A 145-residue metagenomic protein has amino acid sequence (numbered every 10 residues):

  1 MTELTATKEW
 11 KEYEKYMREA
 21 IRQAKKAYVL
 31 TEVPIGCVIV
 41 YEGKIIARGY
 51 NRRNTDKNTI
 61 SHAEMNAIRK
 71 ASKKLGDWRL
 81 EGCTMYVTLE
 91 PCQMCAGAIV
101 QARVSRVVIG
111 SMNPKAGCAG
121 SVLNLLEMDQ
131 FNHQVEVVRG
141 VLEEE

Functional and structural regions predicted by a protein language model:
M1-L30, M94-E145: Zinc-dependent deaminase
T31-I35, E81: Short, basic and Ser/Thr-rich N-terminal targeting/leader segments
I35-G43: Short beta-strand scaffold segments in enzyme catalytic cores
Y41-E42, R69, E81: A cytosolic small-molecule/anion-sensing beta-strand core signal
T55-M65: A short, polar/charged loop-to-alpha-helix boundary motif
D77-L89: Immediate flanking context of iron-sulfur cluster ligation sites
